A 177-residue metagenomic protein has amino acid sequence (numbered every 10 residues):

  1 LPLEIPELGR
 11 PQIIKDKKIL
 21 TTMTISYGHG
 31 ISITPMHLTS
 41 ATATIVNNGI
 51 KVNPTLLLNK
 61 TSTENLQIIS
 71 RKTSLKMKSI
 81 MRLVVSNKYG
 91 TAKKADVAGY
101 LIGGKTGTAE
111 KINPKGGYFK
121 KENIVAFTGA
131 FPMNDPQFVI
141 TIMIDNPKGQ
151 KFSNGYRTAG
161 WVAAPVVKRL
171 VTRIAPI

Functional and structural regions predicted by a protein language model:
L1-N146, A159: Beta-lactam-recognizing serine transpeptidase/beta-lactamase-like catalytic domain environment
S62-N65, T158-I177: Short, gly/Ser/Thr-rich active-site loops of penicillin-recognizing serine hydrolases
Q150-G155: Short acidic, glycine/proline-rich loop/turn micro-motifs
